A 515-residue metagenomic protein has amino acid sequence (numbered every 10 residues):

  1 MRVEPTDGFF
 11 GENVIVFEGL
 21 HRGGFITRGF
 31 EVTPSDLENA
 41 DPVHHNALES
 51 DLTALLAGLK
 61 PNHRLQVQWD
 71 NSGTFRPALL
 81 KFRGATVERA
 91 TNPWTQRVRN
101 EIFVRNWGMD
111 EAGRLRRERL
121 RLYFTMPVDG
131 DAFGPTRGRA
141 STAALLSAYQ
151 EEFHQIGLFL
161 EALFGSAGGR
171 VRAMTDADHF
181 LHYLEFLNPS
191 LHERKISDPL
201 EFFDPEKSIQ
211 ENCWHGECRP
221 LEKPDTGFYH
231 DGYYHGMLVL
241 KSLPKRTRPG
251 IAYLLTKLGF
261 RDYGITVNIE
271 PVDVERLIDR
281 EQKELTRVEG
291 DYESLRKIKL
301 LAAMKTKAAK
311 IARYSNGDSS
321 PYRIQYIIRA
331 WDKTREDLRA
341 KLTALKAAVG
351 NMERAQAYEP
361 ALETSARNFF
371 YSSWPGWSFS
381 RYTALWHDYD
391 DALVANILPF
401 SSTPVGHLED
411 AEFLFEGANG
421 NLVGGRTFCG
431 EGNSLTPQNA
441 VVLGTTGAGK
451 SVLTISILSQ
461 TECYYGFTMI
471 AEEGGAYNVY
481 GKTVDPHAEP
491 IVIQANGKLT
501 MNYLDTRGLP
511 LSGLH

Functional and structural regions predicted by a protein language model:
M1-D388, V394-P399: Extended, folded cores of ATP/NTP-driven motor/assembly subunits in large transport and secretion machines
V16, S35-L37, P42-H44, S50-A57 (+1 more regions): Glycine-rich phosphate-binding loop of nucleotide-binding enzymes
I26, N419-N421, G497: Short acidic/polar mixed-charge low-complexity motifs
D36, V43, Q68-W94, S456-H515: Switch/coupling segment of Walker-type NTPase motor domains
L115-R119, P321-R323, L408, A418 (+1 more regions): Short, solvent-exposed loop/turn segments at the edges of secondary structure
S147-E201, T403, T427-F467, E473-Y480: Amphipathic, soluble alpha/beta structural segments
E217-T226, R339, A392-H407, G475-A476 (+2 more regions): Contiguous hydrophobic segments
W377-L422, G430: Core mixed alpha/beta domains of very large multi-subunit molecular machines
